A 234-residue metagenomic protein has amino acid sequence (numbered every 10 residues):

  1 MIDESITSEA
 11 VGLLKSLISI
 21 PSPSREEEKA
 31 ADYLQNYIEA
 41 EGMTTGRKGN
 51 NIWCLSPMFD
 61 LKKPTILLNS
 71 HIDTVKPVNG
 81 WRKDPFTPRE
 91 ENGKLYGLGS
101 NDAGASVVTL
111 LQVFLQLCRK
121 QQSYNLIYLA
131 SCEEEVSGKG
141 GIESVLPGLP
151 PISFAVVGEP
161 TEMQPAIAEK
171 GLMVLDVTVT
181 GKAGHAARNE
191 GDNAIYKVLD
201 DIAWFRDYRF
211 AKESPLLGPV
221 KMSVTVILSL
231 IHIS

Functional and structural regions predicted by a protein language model:
M1-N69, T74-P77: N-terminal helical capping/dimerization or prosegment-like subdomains of hydrolases acting on amide or phosphate bonds
S16, Q112-R119, D200-D207: Short glycine/serine- and small hydrophobic-enriched flexible loop segments
T45, P88-E90, V224-I227: A structural signal for short hydrophobic beta-strand segments in well-ordered beta-sheet cores
P57, T178-K182, L228: Solvent-exposed residues in well-ordered beta-strands and their adjoining turns, especially edge/terminal strands
K63-I127: Active-site metal-coordination/substrate-binding segment of hydrolases, especially metallo-dependent peptidases
A103-V174, T178: Acidic/histidine-rich catalytic neighborhood of metal-dependent amide-processing enzymes
A187-I227: Acidic-enriched catalytic cores of C-N bond-cleaving enzymes acting on peptides and small amides
I231-S234: Conserved small/polar residues in nucleotide/adenosyl-binding loops
